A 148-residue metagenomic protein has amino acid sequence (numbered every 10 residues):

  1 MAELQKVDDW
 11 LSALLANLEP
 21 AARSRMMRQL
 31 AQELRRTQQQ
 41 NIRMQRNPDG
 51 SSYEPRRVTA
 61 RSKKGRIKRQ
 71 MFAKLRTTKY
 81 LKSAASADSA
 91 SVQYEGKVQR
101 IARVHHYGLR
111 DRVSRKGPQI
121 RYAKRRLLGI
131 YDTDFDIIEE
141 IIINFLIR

Functional and structural regions predicted by a protein language model:
M1-R148: Short, Lys/Arg-rich flexible segments
